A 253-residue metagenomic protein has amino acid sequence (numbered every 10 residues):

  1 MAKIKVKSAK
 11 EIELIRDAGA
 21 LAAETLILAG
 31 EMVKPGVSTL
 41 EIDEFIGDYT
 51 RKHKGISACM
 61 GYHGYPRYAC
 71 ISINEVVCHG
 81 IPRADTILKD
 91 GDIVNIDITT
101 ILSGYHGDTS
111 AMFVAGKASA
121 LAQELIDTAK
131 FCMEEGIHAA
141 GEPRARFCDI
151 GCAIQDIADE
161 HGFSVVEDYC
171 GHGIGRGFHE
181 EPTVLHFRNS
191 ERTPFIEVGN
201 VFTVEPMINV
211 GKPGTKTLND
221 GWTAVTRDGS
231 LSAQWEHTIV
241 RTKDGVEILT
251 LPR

Functional and structural regions predicted by a protein language model:
M1-R253: Active-site neighborhoods and metal-handling regions in enzymes and metal-associated proteins
